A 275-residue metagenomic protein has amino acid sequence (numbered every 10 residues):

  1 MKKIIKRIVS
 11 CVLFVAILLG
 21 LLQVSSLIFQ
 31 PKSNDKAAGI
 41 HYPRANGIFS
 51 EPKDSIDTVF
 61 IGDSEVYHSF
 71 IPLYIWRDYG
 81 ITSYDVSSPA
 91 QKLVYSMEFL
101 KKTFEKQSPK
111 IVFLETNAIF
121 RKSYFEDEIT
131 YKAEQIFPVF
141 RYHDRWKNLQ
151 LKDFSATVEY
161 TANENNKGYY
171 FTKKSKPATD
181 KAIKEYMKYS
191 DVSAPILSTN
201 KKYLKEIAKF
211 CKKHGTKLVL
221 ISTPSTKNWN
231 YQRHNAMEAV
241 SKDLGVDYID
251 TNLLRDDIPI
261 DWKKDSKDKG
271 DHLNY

Functional and structural regions predicted by a protein language model:
K6-L27: Hydrophobic membrane-insertion alpha-helices, especially the h-region of bacterial N-terminal signal peptides
L21-T82, K92-F99: Membrane/wall-proximal cationic-aromatic binding patches
S55-I56, I81-T82, S108-I111, K212-V219 (+1 more regions): Loop/turn elements at helix/coil->beta-strand transitions in domains of secreted/extracellular proteins
I61, E65-R145: Membrane-embedded segments
S87, S222, D250-N252: Residue-level recognition of beta-strand->loop/alpha-helix junctions
A90-V94, I196-S198, T226-Q232: Acidic-and-aromatic substrate-binding clefts and catalytic sites of carbohydrate-active enzymes
D127-K217: Secreted/periplasmic serine-hydrolase-like ester/acetyl group-modifying domain
E238-Y275: Catalytic His-Asp segment of secreted/periplasmic serine-dependent ester chemistry enzymes
